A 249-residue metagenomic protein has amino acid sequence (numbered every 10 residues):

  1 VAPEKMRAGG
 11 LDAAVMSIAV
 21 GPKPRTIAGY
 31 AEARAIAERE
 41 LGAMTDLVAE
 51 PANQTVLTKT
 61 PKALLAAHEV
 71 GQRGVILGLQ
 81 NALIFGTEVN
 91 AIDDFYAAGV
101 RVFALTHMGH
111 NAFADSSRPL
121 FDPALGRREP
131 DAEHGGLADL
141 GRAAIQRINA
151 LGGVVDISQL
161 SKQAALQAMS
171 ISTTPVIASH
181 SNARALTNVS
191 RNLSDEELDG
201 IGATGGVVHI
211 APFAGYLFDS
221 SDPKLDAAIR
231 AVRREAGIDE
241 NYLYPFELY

Functional and structural regions predicted by a protein language model:
V1-R127, N188-Y249: N-terminal hydrophobic targeting/anchoring segments and the immediately downstream early-domain regions of hydrolases
V20, N182-A183: Acidic, glycine-rich active-site loops and adjacent beta-strand->loop/helix elements that engage anionic groups
A98-V154, Q159-K162: Metal-dependent enolase-superfamily TIM-barrel catalytic cores that perform enediolate-based chemistry
L151, I157-Q163, S179, T204 (+1 more regions): Glycoside hydrolase catalytic-domain context in secreted enzymes
K162-Q163, A183-A185, A214-L217: Short, catalytically relevant binding-site loops at active-site mouths
Q167: Polar interaction faces of repeat-based domains
I171-S172: Short, structured coil segments at secondary-structure junctions
P175-S181: Short hydrophobic/aromatic-enriched beta-strand-loop microsegments
